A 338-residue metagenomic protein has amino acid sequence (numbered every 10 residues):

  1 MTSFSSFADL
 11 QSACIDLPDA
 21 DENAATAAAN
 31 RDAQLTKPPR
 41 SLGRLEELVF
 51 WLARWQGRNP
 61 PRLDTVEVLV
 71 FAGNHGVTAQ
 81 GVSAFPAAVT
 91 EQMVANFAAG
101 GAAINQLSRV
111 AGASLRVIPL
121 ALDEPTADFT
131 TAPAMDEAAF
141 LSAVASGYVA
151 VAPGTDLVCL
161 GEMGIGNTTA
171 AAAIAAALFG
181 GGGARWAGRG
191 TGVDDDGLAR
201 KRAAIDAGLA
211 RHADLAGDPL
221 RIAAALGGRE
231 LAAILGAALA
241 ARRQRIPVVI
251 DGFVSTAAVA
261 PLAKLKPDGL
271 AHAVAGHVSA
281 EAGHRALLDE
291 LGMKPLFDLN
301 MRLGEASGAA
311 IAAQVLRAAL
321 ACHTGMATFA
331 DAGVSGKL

Functional and structural regions predicted by a protein language model:
T2-L338: N-terminal loops that bind phosphate or other acidic moieties and the adjacent beta-alpha structural core
